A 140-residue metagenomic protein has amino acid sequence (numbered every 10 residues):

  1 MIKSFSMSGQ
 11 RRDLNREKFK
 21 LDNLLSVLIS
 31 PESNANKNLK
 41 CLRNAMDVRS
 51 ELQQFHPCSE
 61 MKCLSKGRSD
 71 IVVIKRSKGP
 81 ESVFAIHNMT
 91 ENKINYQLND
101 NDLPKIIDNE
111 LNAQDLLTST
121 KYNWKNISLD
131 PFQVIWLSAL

Functional and structural regions predicted by a protein language model:
M1-V83, M89-N95: Loop/helix patches that line or flank the sugar-binding groove of alpha-linked glycan CAZymes
F19, Y96-L98, Y122, I127: Generic detection of short hydrophobic beta-strand segments and adjacent strand-loop junctions
L25, S77-K78, T90, D100-D102 (+3 more regions): A broadly conserved detector of short glycine/acidic/proline-rich loop/turn motifs that flank catalytic sites and bind
A45, I86-N88, A113, F132 (+1 more regions): Hydrophobic, well-ordered secondary-structure elements that form the walls of internal hydrophobic environments
R68-S69, I86, L103, P131: Low-complexity, intrinsically disordered short peptide segments enriched in small/polar/basic residues
I74, A85-H87, Y122-S128: Short amphipathic beta-strand/extended segments with alternating polar/hydrophobic composition
K93-L117: Beta-strand-rich binding/interaction modules
T120-L140: C-terminal beta-strand-rich structural cap/linker in extracellular carbohydrate-active enzymes
